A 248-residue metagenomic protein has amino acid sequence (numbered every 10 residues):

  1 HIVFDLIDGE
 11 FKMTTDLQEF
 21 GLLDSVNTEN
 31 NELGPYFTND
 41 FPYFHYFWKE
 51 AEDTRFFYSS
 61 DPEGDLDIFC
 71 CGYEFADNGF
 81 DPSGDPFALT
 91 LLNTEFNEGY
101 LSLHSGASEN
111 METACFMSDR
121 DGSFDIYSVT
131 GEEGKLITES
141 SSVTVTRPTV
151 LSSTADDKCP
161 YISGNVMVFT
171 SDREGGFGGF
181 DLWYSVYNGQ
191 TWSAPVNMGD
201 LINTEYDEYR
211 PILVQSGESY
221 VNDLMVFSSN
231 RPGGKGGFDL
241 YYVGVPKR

Functional and structural regions predicted by a protein language model:
H1-R248: Short, conserved micro-motifs composed of acidic
